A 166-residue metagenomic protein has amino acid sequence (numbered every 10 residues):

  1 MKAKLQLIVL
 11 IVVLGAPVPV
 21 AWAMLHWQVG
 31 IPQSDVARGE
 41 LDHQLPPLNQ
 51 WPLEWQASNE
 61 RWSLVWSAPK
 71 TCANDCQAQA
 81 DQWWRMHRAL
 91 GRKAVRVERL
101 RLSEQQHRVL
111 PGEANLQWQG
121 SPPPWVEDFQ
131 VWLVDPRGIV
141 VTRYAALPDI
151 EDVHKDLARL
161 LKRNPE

Functional and structural regions predicted by a protein language model:
K4-H26: Hydrophobic membrane-insertion alpha-helices, especially the h-region of bacterial N-terminal signal peptides
A21-L41: Aromatic-capped interface at the extracytoplasmic side of an N-terminal signal-anchor transmembrane helix
D35-L53: Short extracytoplasmic/periplasmic juxtamembrane "stem" segments immediately C-terminal to an N-terminal membrane anchor
A57-A73, W83: Short active-site neighborhood of thiol/selenol oxidoreductases, capturing the structured segment around
C72-Q79, A146, I150: Solvent-exposed, acidic/flexible segments
D75-L90: Typically the conserved alpha-helix immediately C-terminal to a functionally engaged Cys/Sec in thioredoxin-like
R92, R96-R137: Short, internal strand/loop/helix patches that form the active-site neighborhood or redox-interaction surface
S121, I139-V141, A145-E166: Thiol-/selenol-based redox modules, centered on thioredoxin-like and closely related oxidoreductase domains
